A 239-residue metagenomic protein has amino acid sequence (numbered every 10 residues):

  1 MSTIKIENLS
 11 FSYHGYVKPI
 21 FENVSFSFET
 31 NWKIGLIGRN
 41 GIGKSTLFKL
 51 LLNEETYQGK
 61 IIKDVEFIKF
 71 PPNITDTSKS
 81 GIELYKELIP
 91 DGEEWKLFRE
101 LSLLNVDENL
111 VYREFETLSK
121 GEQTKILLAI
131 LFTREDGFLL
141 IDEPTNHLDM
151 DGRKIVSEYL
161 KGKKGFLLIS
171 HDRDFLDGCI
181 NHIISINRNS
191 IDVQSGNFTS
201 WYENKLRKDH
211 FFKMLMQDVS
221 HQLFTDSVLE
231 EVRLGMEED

Functional and structural regions predicted by a protein language model:
M1-R207, E237: ABC ATP-binding cassette signature C-motif
P19, F224-S227: Extended hydrophobic-aromatic, low-complexity segments
F212-H221: Phosphate-binding active sites in nucleotide-utilizing proteins
M216, S227, M236: Active-site proximal loops enriched in glycine and acidic residues that flank catalytic Cys/His/Asp and coordinate
H221-F224, R233-E237: Membrane-embedded translocation segments of transport machinery
